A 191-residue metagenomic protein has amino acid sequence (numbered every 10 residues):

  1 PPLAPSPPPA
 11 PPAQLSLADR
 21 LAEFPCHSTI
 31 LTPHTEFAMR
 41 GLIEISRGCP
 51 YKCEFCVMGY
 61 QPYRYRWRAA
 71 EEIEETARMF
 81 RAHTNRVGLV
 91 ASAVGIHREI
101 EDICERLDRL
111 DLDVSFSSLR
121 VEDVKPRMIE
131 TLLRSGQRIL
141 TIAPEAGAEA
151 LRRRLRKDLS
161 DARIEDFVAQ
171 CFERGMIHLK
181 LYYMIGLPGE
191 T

Functional and structural regions predicted by a protein language model:
P1-E71: Acidic, low-complexity intrinsically disordered segments
E75-T191: Conserved SAM/AdoMet-binding glycine-rich loop
